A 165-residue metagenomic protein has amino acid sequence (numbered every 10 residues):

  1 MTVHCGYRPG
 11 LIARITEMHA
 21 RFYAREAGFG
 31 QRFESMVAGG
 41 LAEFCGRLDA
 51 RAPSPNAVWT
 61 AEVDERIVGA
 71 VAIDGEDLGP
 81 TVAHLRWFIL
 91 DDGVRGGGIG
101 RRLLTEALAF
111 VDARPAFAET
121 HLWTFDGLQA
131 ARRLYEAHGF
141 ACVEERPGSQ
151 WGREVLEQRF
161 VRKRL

Functional and structural regions predicted by a protein language model:
V3-G93, R101-R114, C142-Q150, R162-L165: Acetyl-CoA-dependent GNAT
G10-L11, F117-L165: C-terminal "cap" of GNAT-fold acetyltransferases
P80, G98, A130: Residues that form or flank phosphate/diphosphate-binding pockets in enzymes that use nucleotide phosphates
D91-G97, D126-G127: Active-site acidic-Proline motif in GNAT/NAT acetyltransferases
G96, A113, E119-T120: A generic structural signal for short
